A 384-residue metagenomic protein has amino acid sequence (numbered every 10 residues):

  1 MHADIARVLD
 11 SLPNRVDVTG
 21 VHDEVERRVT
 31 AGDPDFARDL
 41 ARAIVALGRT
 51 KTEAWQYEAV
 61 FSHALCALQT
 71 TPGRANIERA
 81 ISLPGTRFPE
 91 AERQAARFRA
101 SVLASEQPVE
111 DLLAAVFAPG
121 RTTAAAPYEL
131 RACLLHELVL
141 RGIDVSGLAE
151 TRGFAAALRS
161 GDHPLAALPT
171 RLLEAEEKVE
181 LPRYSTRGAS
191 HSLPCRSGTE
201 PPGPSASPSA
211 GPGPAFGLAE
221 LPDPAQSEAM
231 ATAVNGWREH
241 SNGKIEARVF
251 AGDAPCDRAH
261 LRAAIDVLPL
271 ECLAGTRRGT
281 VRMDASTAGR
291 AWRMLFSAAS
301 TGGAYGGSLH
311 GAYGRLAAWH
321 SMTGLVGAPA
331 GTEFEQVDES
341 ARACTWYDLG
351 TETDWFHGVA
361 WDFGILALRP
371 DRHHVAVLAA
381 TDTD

Functional and structural regions predicted by a protein language model:
M1-T71: Charged, amphipathic alpha-helical stretches
R7, R27, R42, A156 (+4 more regions): Charged/polar, solvent-exposed surface patches and flexible loops
R74-G314: Extended, low-hydrophobicity segments enriched in charged/polar residues
G243-A251, M322, W346, G358: Generic preference for hydrophobic/aromatic residues in regular secondary structure cores
H310-E335: Compositionally biased, intrinsically disordered low-complexity regions enriched for acidic
T332-T383: C-terminal structured interaction module
